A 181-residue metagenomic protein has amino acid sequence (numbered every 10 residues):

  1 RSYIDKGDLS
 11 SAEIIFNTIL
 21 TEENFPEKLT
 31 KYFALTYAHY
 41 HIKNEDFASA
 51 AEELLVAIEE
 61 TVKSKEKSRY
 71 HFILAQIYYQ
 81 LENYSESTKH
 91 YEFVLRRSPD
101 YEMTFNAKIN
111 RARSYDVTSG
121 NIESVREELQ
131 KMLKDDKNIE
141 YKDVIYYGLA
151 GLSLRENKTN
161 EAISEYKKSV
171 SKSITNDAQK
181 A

Functional and structural regions predicted by a protein language model:
R1-A181: Acidic, polar-rich low-complexity tracts and alpha-helical solenoid repeat scaffolds
